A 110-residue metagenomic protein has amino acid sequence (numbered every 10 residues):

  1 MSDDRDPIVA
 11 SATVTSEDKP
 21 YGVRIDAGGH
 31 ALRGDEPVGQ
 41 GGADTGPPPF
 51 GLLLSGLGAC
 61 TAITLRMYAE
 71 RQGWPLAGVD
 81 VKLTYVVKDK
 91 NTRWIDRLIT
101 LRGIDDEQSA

Functional and structural regions predicted by a protein language model:
M1-S55, R66-A110: Extended beta-strand/beta-hairpin segments
C60-T61: Alpha-helical metal-binding/catalytic segments enriched in His/Glu/Asp
